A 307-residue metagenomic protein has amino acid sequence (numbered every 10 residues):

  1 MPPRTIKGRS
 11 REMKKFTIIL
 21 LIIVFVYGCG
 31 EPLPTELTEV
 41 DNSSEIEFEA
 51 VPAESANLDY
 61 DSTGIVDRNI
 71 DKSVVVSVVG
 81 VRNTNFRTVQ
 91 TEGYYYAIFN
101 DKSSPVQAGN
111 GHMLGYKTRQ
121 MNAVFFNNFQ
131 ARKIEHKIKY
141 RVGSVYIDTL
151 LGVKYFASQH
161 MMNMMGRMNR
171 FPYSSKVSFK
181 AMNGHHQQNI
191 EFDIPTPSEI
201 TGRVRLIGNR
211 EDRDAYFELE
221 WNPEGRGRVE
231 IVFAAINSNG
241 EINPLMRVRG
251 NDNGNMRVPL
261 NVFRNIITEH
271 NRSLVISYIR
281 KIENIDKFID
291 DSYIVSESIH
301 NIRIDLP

Functional and structural regions predicted by a protein language model:
P3-E12: Short, Lys/Arg-enriched N-terminal segments with co-localized hydrophobic residues within the first ~10-30 amino acids
K14-L20: Sec-dependent signal peptide recognition, specifically the positively charged N-region followed immediately by
F25-G28: C-terminal motif of bacterial Sec signal peptides marking the signal peptidase cleavage site
L33-R167: Solvent-exposed N-terminal domain segments of exported/luminal and surface proteins
N169-H186, T268-N284: Short, aromatic- and glycine-rich surface loops/edge beta-strands on solvent-exposed regions
H186-T196, F288-D291: Edge beta-strands of extracellular beta-sandwich domains
D193-G254: Short helix-loop boundary/capping segments
M256-P307: Hydrophilic extracytoplasmic domains
